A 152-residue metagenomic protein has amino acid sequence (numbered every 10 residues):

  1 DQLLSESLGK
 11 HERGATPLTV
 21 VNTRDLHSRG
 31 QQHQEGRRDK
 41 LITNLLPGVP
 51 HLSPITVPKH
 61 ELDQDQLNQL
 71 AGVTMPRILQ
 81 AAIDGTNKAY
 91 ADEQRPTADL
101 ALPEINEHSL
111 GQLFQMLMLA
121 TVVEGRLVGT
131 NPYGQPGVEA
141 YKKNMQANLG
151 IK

Functional and structural regions predicted by a protein language model:
D1-K152: A SIS-like phosphosugar-recognition module
